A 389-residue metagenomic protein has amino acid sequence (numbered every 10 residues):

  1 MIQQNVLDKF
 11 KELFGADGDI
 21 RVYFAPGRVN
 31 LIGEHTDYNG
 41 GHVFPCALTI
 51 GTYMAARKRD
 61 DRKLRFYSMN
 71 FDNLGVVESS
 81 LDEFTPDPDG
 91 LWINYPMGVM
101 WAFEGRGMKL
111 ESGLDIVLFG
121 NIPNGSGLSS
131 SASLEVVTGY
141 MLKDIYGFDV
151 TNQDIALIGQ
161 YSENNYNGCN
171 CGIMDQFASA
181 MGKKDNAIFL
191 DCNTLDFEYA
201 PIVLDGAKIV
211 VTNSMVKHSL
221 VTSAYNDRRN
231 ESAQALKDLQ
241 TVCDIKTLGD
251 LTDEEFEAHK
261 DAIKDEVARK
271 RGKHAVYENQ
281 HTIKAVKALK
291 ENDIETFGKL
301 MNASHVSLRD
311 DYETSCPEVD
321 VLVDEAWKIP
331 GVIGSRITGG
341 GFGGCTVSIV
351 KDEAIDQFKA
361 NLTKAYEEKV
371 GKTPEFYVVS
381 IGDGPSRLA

Functional and structural regions predicted by a protein language model:
M1-R28, Y53-D89, N186-G334, I349-A389: C-terminal nucleotide
M1-Y23, V29-G33, N39-H42, N73 (+4 more regions): Gly/Ser-rich oxyanion-binding loop with an adjacent helix/lid that shapes the negatively charged ligand pocket
G40-A47, R228-R229: Short Gly/aromatic-enriched secondary-structure transition segments
P45-A47, A55-K58, G107-M108: Short, charge-rich binding segments
A132-S133, C345-I349: FabD-like malonyl-/acyl-CoA
F342: Glycine-rich phosphate-binding loop
